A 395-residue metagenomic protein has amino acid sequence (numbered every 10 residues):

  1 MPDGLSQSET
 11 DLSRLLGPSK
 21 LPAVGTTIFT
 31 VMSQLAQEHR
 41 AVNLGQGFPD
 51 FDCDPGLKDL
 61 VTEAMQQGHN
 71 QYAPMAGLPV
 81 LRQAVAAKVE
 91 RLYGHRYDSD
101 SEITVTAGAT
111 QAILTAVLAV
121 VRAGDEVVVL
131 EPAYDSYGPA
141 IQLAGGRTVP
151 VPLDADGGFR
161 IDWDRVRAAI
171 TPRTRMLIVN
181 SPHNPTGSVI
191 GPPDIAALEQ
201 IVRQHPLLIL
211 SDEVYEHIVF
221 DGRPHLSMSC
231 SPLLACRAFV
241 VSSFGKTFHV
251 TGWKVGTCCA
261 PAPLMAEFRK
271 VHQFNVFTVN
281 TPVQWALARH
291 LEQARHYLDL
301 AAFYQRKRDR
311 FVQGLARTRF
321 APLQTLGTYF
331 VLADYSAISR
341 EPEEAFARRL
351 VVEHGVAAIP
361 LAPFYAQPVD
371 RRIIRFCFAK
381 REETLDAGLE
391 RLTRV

Functional and structural regions predicted by a protein language model:
P2, A87, R167-A168, R340 (+2 more regions): PLP-dependent enzyme catalytic core of the Aspartate aminotransferase-like
G4-L12, L16-G108, T115, H290-Q293: N-terminal small-domain helix-loop-helix segment of the aminotransferase-like
H69, F268-H272, H290-Q313, E341-P342: Structural signature of PLP-dependent enzymes
A119-I141: Conserved PLP-anchoring active-site segment centered on the Schiff-base-forming lysine
V149, L153-D221: Active-site phosphate-binding strand-loop segment of PLP-dependent enzymes
C230-E267: Active-site PLP attachment segment
A262, V279-Q293, D299-L300: Structural motif of enzymes handling amino- and sulfur-group chemistry
Q284, A288, Y304-V312, P322-Y335: Conserved glycine-rich beta-strand-loop-beta hairpin in the small C-terminal domain of fold type I
